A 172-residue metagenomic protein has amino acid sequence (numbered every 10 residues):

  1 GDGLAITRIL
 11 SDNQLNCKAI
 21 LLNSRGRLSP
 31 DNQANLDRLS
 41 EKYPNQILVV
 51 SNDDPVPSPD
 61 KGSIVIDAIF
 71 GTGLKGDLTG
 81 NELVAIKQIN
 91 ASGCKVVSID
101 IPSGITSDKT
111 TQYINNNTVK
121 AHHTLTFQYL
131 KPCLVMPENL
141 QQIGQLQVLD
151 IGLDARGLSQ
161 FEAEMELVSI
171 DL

Functional and structural regions predicted by a protein language model:
G1-V65, F70, K75-G80: A cross-family phosphate/adenosyl-ligand binding-site feature
G62-L172: YjeF_N-associated NAD(P)HX repair module
